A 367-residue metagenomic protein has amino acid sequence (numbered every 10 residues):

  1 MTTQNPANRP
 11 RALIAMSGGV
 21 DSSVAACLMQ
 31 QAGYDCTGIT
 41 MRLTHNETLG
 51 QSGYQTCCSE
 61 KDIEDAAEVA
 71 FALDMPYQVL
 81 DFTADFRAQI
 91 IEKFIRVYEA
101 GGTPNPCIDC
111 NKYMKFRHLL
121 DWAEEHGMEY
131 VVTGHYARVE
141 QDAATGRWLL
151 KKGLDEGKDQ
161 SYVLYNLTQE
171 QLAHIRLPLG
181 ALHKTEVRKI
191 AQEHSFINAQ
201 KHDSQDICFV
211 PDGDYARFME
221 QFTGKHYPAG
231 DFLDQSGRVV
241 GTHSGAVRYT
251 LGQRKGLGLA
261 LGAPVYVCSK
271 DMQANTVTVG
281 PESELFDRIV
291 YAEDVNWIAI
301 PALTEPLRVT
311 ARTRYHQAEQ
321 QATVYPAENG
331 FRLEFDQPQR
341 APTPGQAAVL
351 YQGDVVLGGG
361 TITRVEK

Functional and structural regions predicted by a protein language model:
M1-Y165, R176, E186: ATP-dependent adenylation/nucleotidyltransferase module used to activate substrates
V20, V132-K367: AMP-forming adenylation/ATP pyrophosphatase catalytic core
